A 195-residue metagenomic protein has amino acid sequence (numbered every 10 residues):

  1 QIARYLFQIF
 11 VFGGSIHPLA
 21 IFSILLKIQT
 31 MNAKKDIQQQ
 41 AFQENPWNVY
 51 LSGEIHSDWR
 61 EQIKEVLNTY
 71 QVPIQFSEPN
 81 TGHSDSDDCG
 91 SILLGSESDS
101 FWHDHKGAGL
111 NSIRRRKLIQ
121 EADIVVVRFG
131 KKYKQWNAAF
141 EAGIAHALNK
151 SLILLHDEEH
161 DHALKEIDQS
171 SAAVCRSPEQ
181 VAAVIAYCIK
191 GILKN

Functional and structural regions predicted by a protein language model:
Q1, I9-G14: Short, positively charged low-complexity motifs
F10, K27, K150-L152: Hydrophobic alpha-helical elements and their junctions with loops/disorder across both membrane and soluble proteins
S15, I24-K27: Short, positively charged and aromatic/hydrophobic N-terminal segments
P18-L19: Intrinsically disordered, low-complexity segments enriched in serine/threonine/proline/glycine and often basic
M31-N195: Conserved catalytic or regulatory cores that recognize and/or transform ribose-phosphate-containing ligands
